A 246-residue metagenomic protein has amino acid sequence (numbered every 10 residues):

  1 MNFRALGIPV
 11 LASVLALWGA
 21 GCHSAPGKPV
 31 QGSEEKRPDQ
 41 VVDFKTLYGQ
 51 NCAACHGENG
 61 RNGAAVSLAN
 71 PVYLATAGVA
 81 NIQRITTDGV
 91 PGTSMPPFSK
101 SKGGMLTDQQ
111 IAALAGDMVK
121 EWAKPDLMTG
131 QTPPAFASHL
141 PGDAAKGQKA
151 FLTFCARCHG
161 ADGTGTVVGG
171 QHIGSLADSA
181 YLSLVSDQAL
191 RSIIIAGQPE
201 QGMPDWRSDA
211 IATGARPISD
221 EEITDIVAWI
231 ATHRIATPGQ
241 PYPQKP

Functional and structural regions predicted by a protein language model:
M1-V10: Bacterial N-terminal signal peptides that target proteins for export
W18-G21: C-terminal motif of bacterial Sec signal peptides marking the signal peptidase cleavage site
H23-E34, P38, V42, T46-G49 (+3 more regions): Flexible coil segments in periplasmic/lumen-exposed cytochrome c-class electron-transfer proteins
E34, P38-V41, K45, G57 (+6 more regions): Gly/Gly-Pro-rich "capping" loops immediately C-terminal to redox-active cysteine motifs in periplasmic/lumenal
V66, T93, T153, G174 (+1 more regions): Glycine-centered loop/turn positions within well-structured domains that cap or flank conserved ligand/cofactor-binding
